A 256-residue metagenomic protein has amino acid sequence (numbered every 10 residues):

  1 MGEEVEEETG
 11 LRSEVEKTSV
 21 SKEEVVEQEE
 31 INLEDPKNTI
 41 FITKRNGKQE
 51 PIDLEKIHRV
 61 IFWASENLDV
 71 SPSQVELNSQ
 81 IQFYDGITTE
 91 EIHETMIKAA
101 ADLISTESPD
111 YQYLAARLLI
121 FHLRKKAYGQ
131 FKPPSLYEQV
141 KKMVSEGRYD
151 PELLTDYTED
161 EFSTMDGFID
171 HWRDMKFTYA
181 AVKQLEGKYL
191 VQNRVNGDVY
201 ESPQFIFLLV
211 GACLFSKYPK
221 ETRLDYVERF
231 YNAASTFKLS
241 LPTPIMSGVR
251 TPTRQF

Functional and structural regions predicted by a protein language model:
G2-F256: Extended catalytic cores of very large enzyme megasubunits
